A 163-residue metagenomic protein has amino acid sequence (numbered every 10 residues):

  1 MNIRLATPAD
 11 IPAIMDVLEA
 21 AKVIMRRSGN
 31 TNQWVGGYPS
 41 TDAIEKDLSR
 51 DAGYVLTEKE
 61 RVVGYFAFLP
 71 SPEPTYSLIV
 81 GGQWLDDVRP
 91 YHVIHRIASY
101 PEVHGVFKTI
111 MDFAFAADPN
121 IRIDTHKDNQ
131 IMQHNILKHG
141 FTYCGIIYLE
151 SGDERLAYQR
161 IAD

Functional and structural regions predicted by a protein language model:
N2-D16: A short beta-loop-alpha structural element at the N-terminal edge of CoA-dependent acyl/N-acetyltransferase catalytic
V23-A43: Conserved GNAT-fold acetyl-CoA-binding loop/helix
D42-V55, P72-P74: A short helix-loop-beta-strand connector motif used in the catalytic cores of GNAT acetyltransferases and, in some
D51-A67: Conserved beta-hairpin
A67-E102: Conserved acyl-donor/pantetheine-binding loop and adjacent beta-alpha core of acyl/acetyltransferases and related
S99-A116, H134-K138: Conserved acetyl-CoA-binding loop-helix of GNAT-fold acetyltransferases
A116-D128: Conserved GNAT acetyl-CoA-binding A-motif
D128-I146, E150: Conserved active-site alpha-helix within GNAT-family acetyltransferase domains
